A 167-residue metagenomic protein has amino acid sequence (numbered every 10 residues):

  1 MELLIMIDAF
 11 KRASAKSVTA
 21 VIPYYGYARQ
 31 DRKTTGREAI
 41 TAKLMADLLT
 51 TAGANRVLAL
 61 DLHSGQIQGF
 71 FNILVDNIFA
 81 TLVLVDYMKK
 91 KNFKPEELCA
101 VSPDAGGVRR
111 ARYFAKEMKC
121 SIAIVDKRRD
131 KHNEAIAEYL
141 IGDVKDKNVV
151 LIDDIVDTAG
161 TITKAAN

Functional and structural regions predicted by a protein language model:
M1-N167: PRPP-associated nucleotide enzymes
